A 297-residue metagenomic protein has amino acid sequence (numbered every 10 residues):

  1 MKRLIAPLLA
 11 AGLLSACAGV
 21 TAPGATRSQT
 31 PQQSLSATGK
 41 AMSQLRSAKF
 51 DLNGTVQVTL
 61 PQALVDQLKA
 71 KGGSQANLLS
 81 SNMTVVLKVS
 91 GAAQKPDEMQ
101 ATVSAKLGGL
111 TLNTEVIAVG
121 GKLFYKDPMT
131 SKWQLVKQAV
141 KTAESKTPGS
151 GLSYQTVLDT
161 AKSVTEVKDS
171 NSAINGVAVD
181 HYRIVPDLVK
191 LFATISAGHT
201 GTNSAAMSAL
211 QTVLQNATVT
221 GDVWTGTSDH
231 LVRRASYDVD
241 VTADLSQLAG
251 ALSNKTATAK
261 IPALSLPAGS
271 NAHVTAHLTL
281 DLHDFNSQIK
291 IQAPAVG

Functional and structural regions predicted by a protein language model:
M1-L4: Positively charged n-region of N-terminal signal peptides that target proteins for export
P7: Basic, Lys/Arg-rich alpha-helical nucleic-acid-recognition elements, primarily the DNA-binding modules of transcription
L13-A16: C-terminal motif of bacterial Sec signal peptides marking the signal peptidase cleavage site
A18-G297: Subset-of-secretome marker
